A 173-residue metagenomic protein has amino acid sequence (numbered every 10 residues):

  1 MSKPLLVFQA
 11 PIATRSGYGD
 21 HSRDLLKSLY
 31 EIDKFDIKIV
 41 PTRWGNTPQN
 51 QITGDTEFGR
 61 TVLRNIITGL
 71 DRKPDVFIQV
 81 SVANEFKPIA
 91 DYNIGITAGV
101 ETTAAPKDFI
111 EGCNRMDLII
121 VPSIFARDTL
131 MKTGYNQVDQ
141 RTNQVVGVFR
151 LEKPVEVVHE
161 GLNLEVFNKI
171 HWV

Functional and structural regions predicted by a protein language model:
M1-P74: N-terminal pre-catalytic "stem/leader" segment of glycosyltransferase-like enzymes
V7, N46-T129: Extended catalytic core of nucleotide-activated donor transferases of GT-like folds
Y18-G19, M131-T133, F167-H171: Short, solvent-exposed loop/turn and secondary-structure capping segments
F35-I37, N93, V155: Hydrophobic anchor at the start of a short beta-strand that flanks the dinucleotide cofactor-binding loop
V40, I96, V158: Hydrophobic residues at beta-strand termini and immediately following loops that shape nucleotide-binding pockets
G54, G134-D139, H171-V173: Short secondary-structure boundary/capping segments
D117-K153: A short, active-site helix/loop in glycosyltransferases that binds the activated sugar's phosphate group
V146-V173: Acidic anion/phosphate-binding donor-loop and adjacent secondary structure in glycosyltransferase catalytic cores
